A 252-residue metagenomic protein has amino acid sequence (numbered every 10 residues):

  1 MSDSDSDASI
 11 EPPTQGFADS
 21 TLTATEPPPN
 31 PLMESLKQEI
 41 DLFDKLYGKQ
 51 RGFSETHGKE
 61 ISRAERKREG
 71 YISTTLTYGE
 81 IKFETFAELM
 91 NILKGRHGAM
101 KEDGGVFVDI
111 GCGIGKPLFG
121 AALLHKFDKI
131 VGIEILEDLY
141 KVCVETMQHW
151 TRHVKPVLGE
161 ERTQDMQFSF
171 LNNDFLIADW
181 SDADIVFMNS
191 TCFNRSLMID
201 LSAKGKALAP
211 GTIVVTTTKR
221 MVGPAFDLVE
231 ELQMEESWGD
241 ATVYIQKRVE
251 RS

Functional and structural regions predicted by a protein language model:
E11-D103: S-adenosyl-L-methionine
D103-G113: Conserved class I S-adenosyl-L-methionine
K116-F127: Conserved SAM-binding loop of SAM-dependent methyltransferases across substrates and taxa, primarily the Class I
P117, D138-L139: Conserved short alpha-helix immediately C-terminal to the canonical SAM/SAH-binding motif I of Rossmann-like
K129-E134: Conserved SAM-binding motif I beta-strand of class I
Y140-W180: S-adenosyl-L-methionine
S181-S196: A short SAM/SAH-binding and catalytic strip from SAM-dependent methyltransferases
F193-R251: C-terminal substrate-binding/active-site "lid" region of AdoMet-derived donor-dependent transferases
